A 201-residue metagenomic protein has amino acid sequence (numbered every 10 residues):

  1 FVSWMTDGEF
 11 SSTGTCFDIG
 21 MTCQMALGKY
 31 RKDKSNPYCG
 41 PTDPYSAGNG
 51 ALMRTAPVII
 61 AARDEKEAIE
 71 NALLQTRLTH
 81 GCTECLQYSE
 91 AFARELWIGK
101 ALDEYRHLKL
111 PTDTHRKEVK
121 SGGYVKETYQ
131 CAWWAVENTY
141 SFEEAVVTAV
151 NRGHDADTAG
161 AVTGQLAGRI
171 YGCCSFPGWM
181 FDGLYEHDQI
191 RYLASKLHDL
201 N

Functional and structural regions predicted by a protein language model:
F1-N201: Structured, active/binding-site neighborhoods that engage oxygen-rich ligands
